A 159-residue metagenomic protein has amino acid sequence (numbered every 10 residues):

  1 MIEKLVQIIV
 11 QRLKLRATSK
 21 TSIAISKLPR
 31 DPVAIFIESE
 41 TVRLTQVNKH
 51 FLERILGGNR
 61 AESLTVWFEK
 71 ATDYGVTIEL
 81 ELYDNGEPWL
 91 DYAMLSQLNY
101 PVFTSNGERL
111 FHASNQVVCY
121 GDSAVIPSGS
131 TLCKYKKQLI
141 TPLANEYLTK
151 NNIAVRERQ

Functional and structural regions predicted by a protein language model:
M1-Q159: Intrinsic disorder
